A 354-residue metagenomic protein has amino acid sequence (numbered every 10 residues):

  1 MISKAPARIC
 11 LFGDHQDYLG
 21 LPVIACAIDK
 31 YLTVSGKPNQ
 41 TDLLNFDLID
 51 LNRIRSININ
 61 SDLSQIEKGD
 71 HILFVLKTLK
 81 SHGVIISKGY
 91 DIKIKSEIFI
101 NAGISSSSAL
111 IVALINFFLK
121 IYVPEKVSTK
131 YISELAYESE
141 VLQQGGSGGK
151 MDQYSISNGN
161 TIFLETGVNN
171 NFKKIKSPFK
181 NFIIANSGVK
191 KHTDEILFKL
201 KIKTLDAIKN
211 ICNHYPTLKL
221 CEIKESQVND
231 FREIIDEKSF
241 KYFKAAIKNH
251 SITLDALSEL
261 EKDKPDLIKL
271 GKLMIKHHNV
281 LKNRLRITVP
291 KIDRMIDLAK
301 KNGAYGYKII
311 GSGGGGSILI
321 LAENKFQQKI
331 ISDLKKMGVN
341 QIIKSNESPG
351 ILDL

Functional and structural regions predicted by a protein language model:
M1-C10, T33-D70, T78-S81, S155 (+2 more regions): C-terminal nucleotide
M1-I9, Y18, E67-S177, K300-K301 (+2 more regions): Gly/Ser-rich oxyanion-binding loop with an adjacent helix/lid that shapes the negatively charged ligand pocket
D14-H15: Cytochrome P450 core scaffold surrounding the K-helix E-X-X-R motif and the conserved "meander" helix-loop region
G20-P22, I100-I104, K191-E195, K282-N283: A generic structural signal for short coil/turn motifs at secondary-structure boundaries
G20-Q40, N158: Structural signature of FAD isoalloxazine-binding scaffolds in flavoprotein oxidoreductases
A109, S317-L321: FabD-like malonyl-/acyl-CoA
G314: Glycine-rich phosphate-binding loop
